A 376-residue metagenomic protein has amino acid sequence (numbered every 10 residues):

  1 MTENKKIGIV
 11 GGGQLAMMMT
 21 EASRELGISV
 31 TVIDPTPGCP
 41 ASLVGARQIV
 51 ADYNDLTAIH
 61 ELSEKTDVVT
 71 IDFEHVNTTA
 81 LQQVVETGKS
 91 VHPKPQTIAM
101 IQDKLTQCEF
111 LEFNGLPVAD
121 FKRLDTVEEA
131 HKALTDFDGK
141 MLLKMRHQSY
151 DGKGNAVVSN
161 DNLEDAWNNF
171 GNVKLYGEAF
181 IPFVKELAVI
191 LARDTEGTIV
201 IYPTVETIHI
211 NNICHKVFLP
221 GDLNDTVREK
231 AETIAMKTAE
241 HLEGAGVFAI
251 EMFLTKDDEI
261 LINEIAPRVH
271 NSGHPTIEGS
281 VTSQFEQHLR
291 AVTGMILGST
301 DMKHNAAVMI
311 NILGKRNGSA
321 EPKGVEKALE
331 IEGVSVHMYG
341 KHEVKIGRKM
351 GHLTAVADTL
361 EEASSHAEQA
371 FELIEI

Functional and structural regions predicted by a protein language model:
M1-Q102, T106, F113, E128 (+1 more regions): ATP-binding N-terminal substructure of ATP-dependent carboxylate-amine bond-forming enzymes
E3, R290-I376: Peripheral (often C-terminal) accessory segments that flank ATP-dependent C-N-forming ligase machineries
M100-A188, A192-T238, E368: Active-site nucleotide/adenylate-binding loops and adjacent lid/helix of ATP-dependent enzymes
D120, K140-L143, K174-E178, F248-A249 (+2 more regions): A short linear hydrophobic-aromatic micro-motif
R193-T198, T255-D258, A357-T359: Short acidic-glycine loop/turn motifs at beta-strand connectors
V200, F248, I260-E264: Protein kinase-like catalytic core scaffold
K230-I250, K256, A266-N317: Active-site "cap" helix and flanking loop/linker of ATP-utilizing ligase/carboxylase catalytic domains
